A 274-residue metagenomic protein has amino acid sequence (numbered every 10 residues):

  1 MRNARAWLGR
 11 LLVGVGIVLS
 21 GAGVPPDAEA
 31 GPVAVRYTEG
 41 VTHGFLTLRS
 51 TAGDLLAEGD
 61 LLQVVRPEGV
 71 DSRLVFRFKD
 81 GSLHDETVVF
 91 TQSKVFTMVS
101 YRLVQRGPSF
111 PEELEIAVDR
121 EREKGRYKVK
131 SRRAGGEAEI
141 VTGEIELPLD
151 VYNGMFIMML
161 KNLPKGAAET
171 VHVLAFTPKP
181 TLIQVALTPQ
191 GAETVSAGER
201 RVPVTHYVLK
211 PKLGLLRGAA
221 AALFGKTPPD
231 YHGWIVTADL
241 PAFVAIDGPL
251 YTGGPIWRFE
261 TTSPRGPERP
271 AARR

Functional and structural regions predicted by a protein language model:
M1-A6: N-terminal secretory signal peptides that target proteins for export/translocation
W7, R120-R122, E146-F156, G253: Short secondary-structure transition/capping segments
R10-A22: Bacterial N-terminal signal peptides
E29-R122, A168-R274: Acidic, serine/threonine-rich low-complexity disordered tracts
K124-R126: Short, intrinsically disordered, low-complexity segments enriched in Ser/Thr and Pro
K130-A167: Surface-exposed beta-loop interaction hotspot
